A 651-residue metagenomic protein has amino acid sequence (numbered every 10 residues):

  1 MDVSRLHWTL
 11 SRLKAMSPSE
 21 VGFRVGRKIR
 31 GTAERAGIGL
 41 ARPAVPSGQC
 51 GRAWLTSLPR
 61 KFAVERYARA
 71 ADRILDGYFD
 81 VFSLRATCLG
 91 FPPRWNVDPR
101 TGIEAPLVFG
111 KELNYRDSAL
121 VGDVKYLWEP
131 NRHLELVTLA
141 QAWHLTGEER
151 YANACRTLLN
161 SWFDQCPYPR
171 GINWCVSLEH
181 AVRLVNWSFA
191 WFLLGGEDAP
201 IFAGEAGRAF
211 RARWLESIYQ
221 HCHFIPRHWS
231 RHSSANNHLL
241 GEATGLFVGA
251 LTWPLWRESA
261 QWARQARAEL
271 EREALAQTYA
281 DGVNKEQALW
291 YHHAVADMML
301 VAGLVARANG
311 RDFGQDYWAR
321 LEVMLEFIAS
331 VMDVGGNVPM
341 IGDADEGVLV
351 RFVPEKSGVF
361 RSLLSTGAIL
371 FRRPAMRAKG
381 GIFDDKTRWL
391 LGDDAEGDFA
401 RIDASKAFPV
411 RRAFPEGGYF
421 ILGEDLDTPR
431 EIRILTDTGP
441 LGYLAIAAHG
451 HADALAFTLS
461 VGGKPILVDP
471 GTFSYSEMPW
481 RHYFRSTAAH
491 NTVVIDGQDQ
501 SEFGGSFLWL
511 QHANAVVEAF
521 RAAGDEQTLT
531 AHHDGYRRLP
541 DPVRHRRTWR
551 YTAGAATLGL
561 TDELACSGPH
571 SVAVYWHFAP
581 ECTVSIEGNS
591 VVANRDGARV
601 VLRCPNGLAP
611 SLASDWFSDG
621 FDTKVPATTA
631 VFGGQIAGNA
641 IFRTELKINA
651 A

Functional and structural regions predicted by a protein language model:
D2-A15: Ser/Thr/Asn(+Pro)-rich, low-complexity disordered segments
R12, M16, E20, R24 (+8 more regions): Beta-strand-rich N-terminal accessory domains
R27-S118, K125-P130: Extended, charge-enriched "interface" segments that sit outside catalytic cores
P93, V97-P99, A407-R411, G418 (+1 more regions): Beta-sandwich/jelly-roll carbohydrate-recognition scaffolds of carbohydrate-active enzymes
A105-L107, E112-D117, D123-L325, A329-N337 (+1 more regions): Aromatic-lined, polymer-binding surfaces characteristic of secreted/periplasmic polysaccharide-degrading enzymes
A181, A344-D345, R351-R361, I369-R388 (+1 more regions): CBM-like, beta-strand-rich accessory domains located in the C-terminal region of large, secreted polysaccharide-active
L246, I328, L422, D562 (+1 more regions): A residue-level signal for conserved active-site and pocket-lining positions in enzyme catalytic cores
Q287-L467, A522-A523, I636: Carbohydrate-active enzyme catalytic cores, enriched for enzymes that act on polyanionic acidic polysaccharides
